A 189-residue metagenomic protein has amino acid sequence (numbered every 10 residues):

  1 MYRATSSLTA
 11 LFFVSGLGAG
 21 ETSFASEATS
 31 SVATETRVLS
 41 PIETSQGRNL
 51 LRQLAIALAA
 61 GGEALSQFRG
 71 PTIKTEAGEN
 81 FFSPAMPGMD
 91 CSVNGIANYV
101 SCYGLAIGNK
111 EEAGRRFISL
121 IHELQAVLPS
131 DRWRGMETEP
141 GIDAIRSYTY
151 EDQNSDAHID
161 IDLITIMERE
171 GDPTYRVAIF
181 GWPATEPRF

Functional and structural regions predicted by a protein language model:
M1-L8: Bacterial N-terminal signal peptides that target proteins for export
L11: Intrinsically disordered, low-complexity terminal tails/loops enriched in metal-binding residues
S15-T22: C-terminal segment of classical bacterial N-terminal signal peptides
F24-N98, A106: N-terminal leader/targeting segments
T44, L54, G61-F68, K110-R116 (+2 more regions): Negatively charged, low-complexity tracts enriched in Asp/Glu with abundant Ser/Thr
G47, L51-A55, A113-L124, I179: Generic hydrophobic, helix-prone segments enriched in Leu/Val/Ile
P87-I145: Long, charged/polar, surface-exposed segments that mediate recognition or autoinhibition
V127-F189: A charged, solvent-exposed segment within the mature domains of Sec-exported extracytoplasmic proteins
